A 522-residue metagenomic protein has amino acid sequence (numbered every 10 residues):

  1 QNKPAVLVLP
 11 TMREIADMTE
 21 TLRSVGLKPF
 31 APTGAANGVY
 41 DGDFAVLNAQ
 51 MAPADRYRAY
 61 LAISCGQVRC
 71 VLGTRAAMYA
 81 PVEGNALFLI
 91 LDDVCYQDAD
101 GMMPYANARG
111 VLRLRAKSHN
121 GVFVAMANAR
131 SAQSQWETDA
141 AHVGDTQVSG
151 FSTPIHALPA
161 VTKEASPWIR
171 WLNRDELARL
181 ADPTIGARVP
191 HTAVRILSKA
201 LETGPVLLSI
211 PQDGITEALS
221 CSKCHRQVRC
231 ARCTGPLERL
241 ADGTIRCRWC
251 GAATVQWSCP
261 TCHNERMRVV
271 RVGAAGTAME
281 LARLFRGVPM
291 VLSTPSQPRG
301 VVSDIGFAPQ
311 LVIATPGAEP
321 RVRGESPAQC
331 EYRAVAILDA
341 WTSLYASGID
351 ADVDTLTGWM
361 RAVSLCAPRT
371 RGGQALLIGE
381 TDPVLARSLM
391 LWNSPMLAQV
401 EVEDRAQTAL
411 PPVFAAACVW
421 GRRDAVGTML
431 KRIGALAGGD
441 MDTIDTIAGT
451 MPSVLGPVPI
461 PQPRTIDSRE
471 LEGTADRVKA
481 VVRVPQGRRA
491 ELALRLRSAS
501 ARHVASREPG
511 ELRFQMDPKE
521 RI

Functional and structural regions predicted by a protein language model:
Q1, T153, L158-A181, F285 (+2 more regions): Accessory helical-bundle/CTD segments and flexible terminal tails appended to RecA-like ATPase motors
Q1, V124, N128-S222: Conserved interdomain linker/interface between the two RecA-like ATPase lobes of SF2 helicase motors
K3-T11, A45-L47, V206-P211, W420: Conserved RecA-like ASCE P-loop NTPase motor core of nucleic-acid helicases/translocases
P4-G26: Conserved Walker A/P-loop ATP-binding site and its immediately adjacent core in helicase/helicase-like ATPase domains
A36-V71, L284, V291-A314, E319-E325: Conserved motor-coupling elements within RecA-like helicase/translocase cores
A77-H119, E331-A346: SF2 helicase catalytic motif II
Y96, G101-H142, T146-L158, Q212 (+3 more regions): Conserved helicase ATPase motor motifs in RecA-like P-loop NTPase domains
R188-T192, I196-R286: Cys/His-rich short segments
